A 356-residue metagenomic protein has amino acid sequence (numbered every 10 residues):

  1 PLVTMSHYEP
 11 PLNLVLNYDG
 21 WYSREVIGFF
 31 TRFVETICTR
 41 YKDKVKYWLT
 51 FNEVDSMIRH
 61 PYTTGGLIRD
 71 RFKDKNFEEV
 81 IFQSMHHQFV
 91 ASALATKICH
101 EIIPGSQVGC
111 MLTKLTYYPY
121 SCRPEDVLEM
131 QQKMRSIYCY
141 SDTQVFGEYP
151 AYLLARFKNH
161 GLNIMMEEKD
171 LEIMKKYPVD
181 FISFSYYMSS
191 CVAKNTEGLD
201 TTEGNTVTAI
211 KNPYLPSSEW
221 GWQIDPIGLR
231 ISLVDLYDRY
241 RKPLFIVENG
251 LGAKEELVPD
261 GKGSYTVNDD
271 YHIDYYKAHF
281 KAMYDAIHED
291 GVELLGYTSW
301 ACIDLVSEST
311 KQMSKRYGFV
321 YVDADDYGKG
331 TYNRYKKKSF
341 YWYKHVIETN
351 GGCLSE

Functional and structural regions predicted by a protein language model:
L2-E356: Active-site region of glycoside hydrolase catalytic domains
